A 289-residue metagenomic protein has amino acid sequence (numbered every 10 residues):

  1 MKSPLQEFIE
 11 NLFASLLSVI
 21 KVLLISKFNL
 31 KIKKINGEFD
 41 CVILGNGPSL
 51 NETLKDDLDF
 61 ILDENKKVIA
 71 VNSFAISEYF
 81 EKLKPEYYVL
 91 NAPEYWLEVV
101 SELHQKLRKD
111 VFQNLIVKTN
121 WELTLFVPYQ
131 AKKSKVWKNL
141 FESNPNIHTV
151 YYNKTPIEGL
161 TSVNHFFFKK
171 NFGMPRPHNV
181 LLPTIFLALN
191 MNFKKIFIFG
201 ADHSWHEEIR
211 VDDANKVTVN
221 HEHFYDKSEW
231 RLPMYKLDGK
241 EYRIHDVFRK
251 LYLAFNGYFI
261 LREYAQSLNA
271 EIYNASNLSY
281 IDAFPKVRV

Functional and structural regions predicted by a protein language model:
K2-V289: Metal-ion/cofactor- or nucleotide/acyl-coenzyme-handling active-site neighborhoods
